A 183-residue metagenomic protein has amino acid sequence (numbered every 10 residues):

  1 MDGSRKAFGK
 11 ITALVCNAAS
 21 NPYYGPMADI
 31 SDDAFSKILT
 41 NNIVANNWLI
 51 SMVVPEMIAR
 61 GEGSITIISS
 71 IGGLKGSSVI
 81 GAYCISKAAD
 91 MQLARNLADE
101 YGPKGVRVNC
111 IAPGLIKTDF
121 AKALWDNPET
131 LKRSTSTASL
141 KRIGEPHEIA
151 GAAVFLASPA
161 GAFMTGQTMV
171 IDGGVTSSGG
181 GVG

Functional and structural regions predicted by a protein language model:
G9, G102, R107, M164-G166: Short, small/polar-rich loop/turn modules that mediate ligand/substrate recognition or access, typified
Y24, K75, V154, T165-G183: Short C-terminal tail/terminal secondary-structure segment of NAD(P)H-dependent dehydrogenase/reductase domains
G25-M27, S31-S36, S134: Substrate-binding pocket helix/loop in short-chain dehydrogenase/reductase
I50, S86, A94: Active-site helix of classical SDR
P55, D99-P103, A162: Alpha-helical segment proximal to the catalytic Tyr-Lys
S70: Residue(s) in the substrate-gating loop at a strand-loop-helix junction that position the organic substrate next
A138-I149, A160: A conserved structural motif in NAD(P)-dependent oxidoreductases
